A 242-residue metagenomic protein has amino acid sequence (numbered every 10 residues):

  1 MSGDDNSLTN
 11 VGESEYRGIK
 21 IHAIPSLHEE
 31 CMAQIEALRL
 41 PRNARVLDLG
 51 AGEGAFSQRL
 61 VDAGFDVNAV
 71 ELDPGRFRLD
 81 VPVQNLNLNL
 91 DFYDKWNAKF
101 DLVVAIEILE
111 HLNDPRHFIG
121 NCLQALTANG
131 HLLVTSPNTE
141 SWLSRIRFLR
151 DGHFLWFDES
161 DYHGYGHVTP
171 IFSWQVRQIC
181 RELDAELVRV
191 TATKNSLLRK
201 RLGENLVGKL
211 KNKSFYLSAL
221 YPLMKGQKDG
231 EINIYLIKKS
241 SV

Functional and structural regions predicted by a protein language model:
M1-I106, R116-I119, V134-S136, Y165 (+4 more regions): Conserved N-terminal segment of class I S-adenosyl-L-methionine
E107-H111: A short His-aromatic
N113-H117, S144: Short N-terminal helix/helix-N-cap motif within the alpha/beta-hydrolase-1
H117-H131: A short glycine-rich, Lys/Arg-flanked "PGG" loop and its adjoining helix->strand segment in the class I
L133-W156: Conserved class I S-adenosyl-L-methionine
F157-Q175: Acceptor-substrate binding/catalytic loop of class I
W174-T191: A SAM-dependent methyltransferase catalytic signature shared across enzymes that methylate proteins
